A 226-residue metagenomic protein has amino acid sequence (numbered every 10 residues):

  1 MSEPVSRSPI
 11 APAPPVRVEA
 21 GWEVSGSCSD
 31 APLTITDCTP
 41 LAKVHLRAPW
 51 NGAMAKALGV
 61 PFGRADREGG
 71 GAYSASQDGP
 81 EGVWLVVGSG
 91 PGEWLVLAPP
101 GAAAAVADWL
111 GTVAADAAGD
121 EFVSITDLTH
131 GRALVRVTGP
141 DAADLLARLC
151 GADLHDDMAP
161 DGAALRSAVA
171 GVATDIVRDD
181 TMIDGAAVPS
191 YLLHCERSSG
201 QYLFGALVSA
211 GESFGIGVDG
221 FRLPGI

Functional and structural regions predicted by a protein language model:
M1-I226: Basic, glycine/lysine-rich polyanion-binding surfaces/domains
